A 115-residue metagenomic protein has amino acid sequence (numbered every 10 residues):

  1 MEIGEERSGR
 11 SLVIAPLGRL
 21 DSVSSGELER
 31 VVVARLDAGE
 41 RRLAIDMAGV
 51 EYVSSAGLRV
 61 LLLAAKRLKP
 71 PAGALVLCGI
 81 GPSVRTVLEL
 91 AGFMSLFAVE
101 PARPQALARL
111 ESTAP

Functional and structural regions predicted by a protein language model:
M1-A15: Short beta-strand/loop segment at the start of cytosolic alpha/beta domains
G4, C78, E100: General small-molecule cofactor/ligand-binding pocket signal
R7, S22, P101: Conserved strand-loop elements at the edges of beta-sheets that form or border functional pockets
S8-G9, A48, P104: Conserved catalytic submotifs in the C-terminal HATPase_c
L12, L20, R103: Residue-level detector of flexible, active-site-proximal loop/helix-junction positions within diverse enzyme catalytic
R19-F97: Amphipathic alpha-helical interaction surfaces in cytosolic regulatory modules
V99-P115: A charged, well-structured terminal subsegment
